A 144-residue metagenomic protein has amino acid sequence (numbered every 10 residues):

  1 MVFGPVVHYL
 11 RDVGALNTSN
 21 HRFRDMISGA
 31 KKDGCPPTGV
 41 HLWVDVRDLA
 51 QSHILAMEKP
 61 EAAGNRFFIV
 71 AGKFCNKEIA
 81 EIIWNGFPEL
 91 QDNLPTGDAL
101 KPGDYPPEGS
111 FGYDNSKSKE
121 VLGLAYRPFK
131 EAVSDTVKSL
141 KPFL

Functional and structural regions predicted by a protein language model:
V2-G4, L49: Conserved sequence/active-site signature of Rossmann-fold short-chain dehydrogenase/reductase
G4, P36-G39, F67-F74, P106 (+1 more regions): Glycine-rich Rossmann NAD(P)(H)-binding loop
P5-N20, L55-F67: Glycine/proline-rich active-site loop of Rossmann-fold NAD(P)-dependent oxidoreductases
Y9-K32, L49: Mobile gating loops/cap/lid regions near enzyme active sites that modulate substrate access
T18-R22, C35-L55: Substrate-positioning beta->alpha
G29-V40, D114-K117: Short glycine/proline-rich turn/loop motifs
S52-P102, F129, D135-L140, L144: Mid/C-terminal beta-alpha module of Rossmann-like enzyme folds, strongest in SDR-family dehydrogenases/epimerases
K101-G123: Conserved C-terminal active-site "lid" loop/helix of NAD(P)H-dependent oxidoreductases that clamps the redox cofactor
